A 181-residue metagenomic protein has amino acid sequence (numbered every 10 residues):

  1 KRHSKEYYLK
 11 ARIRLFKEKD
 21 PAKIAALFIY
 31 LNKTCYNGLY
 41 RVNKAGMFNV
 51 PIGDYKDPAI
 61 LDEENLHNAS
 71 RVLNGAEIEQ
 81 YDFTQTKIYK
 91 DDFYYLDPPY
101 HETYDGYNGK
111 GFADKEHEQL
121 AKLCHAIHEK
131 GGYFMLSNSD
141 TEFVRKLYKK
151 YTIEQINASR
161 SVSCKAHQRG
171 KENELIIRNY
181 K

Functional and structural regions predicted by a protein language model:
K1-E77: Class I S-adenosyl-L-methionine-dependent methyltransferase module
I29-Y36, Y81-F83, I88-Y104, F134 (+1 more regions): Conserved proline-anchored active-site loop of SAM-dependent methyltransferases that bridges a beta-strand
N37-Y40, K87, E102-D105, F143-R145 (+1 more regions): Short catalytic/ligand-binding loop motif for oxyanion handling, primarily in non-cytosolic enzymes, centered on
K44-P51, Y55, P99-E118: Mobile active-site "lid"/loop adjacent to the S-adenosyl-L-methionine
L73, K87-Y89, G170: A short, aliphatic-rich alpha-helical micro-motif
A76, D92, Y151: Short, conserved active-site loop motifs that form the nucleotide-linked donor/cofactor pocket
E79-Y81, N157: Short loop/edge segments at beta-strand edges and connector loops that shape dinucleotide/nucleotide cofactor-binding
G109, D114-K181: Long, positively charged, glycine-interspersed low-complexity recognition regions
